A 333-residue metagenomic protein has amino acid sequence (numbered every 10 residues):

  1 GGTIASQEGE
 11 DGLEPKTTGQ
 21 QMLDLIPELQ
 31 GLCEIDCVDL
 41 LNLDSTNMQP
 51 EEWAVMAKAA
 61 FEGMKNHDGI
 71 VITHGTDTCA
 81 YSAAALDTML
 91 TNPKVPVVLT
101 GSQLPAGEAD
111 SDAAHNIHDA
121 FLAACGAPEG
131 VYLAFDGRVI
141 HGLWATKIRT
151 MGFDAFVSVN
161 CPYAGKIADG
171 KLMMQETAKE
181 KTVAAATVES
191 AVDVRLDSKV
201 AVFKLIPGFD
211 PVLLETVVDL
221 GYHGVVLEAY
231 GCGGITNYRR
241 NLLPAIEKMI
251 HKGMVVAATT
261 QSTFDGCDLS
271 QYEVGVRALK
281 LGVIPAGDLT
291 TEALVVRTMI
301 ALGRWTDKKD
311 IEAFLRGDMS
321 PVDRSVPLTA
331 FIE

Functional and structural regions predicted by a protein language model:
G2, T18-G19, D24-L29, H141-L227 (+3 more regions): Accessory alpha-helical/coil subdomains and C-terminal extensions that flank or cap enzyme catalytic cores
G2-E62: ATP/NTP phosphate-donor binding region
Q7-G12, A83-A84, A109-D112, G142-K147 (+1 more regions): Short acidic, glycine/serine/threonine-rich loops at helix termini
K65-G69, L220-H223: Short acidic/histidine-rich motifs immediately flanking catalytic phosphotransfer sites in two-component signaling
I72-H74, V98-G101, Y132-G137, K204 (+2 more regions): Short beta-strand segments
T73-V95, N237-A245, V274: Short Gly/Thr/Asp-enriched flexible loops that form oxyanion-binding sites at enzyme active sites
L99-D169: Internal gly/pro-rich beta-alpha loop/helix module that stabilizes soluble enzyme cofactors or their anionic handles
C232-E333: C-terminal non-catalytic interaction/assembly regions of soluble proteins
